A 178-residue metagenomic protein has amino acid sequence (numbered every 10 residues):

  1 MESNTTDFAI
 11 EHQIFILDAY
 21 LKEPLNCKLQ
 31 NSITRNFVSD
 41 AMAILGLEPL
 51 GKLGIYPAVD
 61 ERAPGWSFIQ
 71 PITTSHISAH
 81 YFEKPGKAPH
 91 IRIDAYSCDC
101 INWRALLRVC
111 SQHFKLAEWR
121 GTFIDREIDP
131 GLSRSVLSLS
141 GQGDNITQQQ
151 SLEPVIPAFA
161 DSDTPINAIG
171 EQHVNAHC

Functional and structural regions predicted by a protein language model:
M1-C178: Polybasic/polar functional segments that serve as interface/processing modules
